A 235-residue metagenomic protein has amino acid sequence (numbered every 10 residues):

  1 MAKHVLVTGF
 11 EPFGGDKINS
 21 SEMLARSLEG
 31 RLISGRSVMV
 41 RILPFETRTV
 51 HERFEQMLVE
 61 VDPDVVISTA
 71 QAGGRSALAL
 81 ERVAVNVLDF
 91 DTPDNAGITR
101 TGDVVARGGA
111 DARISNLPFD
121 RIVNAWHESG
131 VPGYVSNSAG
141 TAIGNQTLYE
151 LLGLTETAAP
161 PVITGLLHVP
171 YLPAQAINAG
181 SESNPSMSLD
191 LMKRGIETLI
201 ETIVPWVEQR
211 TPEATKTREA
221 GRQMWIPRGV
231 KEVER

Functional and structural regions predicted by a protein language model:
M1-T141, L152-P161, S181-E234: N-terminal catalytic or cofactor-binding beta/alpha core of small enzyme domains
G15, G144, L172-A179: Short active-site-adjacent structural elements
G144, L148-E150: Active-site glycine-rich loop that binds ribose-phosphate moieties when present
T164-A174: An accessory alpha-helical subdomain
